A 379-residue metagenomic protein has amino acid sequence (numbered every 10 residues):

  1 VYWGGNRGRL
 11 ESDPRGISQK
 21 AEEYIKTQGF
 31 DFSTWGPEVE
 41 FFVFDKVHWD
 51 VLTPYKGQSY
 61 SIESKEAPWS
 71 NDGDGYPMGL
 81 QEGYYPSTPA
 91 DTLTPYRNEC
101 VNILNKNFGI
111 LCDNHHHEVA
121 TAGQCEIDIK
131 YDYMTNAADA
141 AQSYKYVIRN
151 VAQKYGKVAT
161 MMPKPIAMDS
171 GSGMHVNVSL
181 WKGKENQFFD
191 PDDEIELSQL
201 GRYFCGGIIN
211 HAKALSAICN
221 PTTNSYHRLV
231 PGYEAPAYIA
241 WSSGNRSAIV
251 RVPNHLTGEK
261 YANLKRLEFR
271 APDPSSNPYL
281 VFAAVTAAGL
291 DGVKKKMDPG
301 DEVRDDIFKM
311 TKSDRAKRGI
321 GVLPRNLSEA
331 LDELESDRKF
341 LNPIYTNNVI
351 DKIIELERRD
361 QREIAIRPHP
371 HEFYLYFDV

Functional and structural regions predicted by a protein language model:
V1-V379: Glycine-rich, acidic/polar active-site loops that bind/position phosphate-bearing ligands
